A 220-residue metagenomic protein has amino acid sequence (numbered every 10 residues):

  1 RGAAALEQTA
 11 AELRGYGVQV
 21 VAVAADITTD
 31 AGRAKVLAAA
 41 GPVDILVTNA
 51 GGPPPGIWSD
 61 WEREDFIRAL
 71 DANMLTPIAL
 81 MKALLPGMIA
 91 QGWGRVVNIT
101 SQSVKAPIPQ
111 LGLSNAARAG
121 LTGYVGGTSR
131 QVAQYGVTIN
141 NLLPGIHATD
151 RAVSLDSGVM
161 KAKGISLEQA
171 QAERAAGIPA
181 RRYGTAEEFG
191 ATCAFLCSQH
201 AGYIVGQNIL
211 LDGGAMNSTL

Functional and structural regions predicted by a protein language model:
R33, I57-S59, D65-L70, V96 (+1 more regions): Substrate-binding pocket helix/loop in short-chain dehydrogenase/reductase
P53-I67, A90, Q110-L113: Conserved mid-core segment of classical short-chain dehydrogenase/reductases
M81-K82, G126: A short, exposed helix-loop element centered on a Lys and neighboring polar residues
P86, R130-Q131, G202: Alpha-helical segment proximal to the catalytic Tyr-Lys
V97-G120, V125-Q134, I146-H147: Catalytic loop of short-chain dehydrogenase/reductase
A106, A194, V205-L220: Short C-terminal tail/terminal secondary-structure segment of NAD(P)H-dependent dehydrogenase/reductase domains
A133, T138, I204-G206: Short, small/polar-rich loop/turn modules that mediate ligand/substrate recognition or access, typified
